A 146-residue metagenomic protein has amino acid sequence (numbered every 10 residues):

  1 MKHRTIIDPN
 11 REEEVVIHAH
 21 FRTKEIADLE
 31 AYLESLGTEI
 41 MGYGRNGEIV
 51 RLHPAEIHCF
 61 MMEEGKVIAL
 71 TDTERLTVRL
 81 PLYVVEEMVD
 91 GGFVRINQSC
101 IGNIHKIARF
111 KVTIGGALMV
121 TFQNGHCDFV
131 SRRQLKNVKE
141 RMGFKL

Functional and structural regions predicted by a protein language model:
M1-A27: N-terminal regulatory/sensing modules of transcriptional regulators
F21, L82, Q134: A broadly conserved detector of short glycine/acidic/proline-rich loop/turn motifs that flank catalytic sites and bind
E25-C127: Conserved binding/recognition cores within well-folded domains
D28-L29, R132, R141: Short, charged, solvent-exposed linker or helix-capping segments at domain edges/interfaces that act as flexible hinges
M88, N137, R141: Solvent-exposed, charged/polar functional surfaces in cytosolic regulatory/catalytic domains
V130, K136-N137: C-terminal structural segments of small proteins and small subunits
